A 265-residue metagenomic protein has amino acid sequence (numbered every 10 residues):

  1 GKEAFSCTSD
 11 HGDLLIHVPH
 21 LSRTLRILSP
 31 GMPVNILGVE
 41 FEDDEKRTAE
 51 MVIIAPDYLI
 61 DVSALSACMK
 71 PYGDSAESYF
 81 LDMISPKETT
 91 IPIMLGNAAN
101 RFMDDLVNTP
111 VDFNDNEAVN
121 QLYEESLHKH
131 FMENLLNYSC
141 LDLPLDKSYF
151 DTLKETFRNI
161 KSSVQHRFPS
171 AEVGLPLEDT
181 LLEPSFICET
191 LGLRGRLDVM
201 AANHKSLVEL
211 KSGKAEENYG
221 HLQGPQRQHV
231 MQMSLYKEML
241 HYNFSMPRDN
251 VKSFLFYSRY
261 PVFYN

Functional and structural regions predicted by a protein language model:
G1-E3: Structural detector for short beta-strands of small beta-barrel domains
C7-P30, V34, L175-N265: Mg2+/Mn2+-dependent nuclease catalytic core
T24-E50: Flexible glycine-rich surface loops and low-complexity tracts that mediate binding to linear polymers
R47-L95, R101: Extended, charge-rich, solvent-exposed interface segments
P71, A99-N100, V199, Y236: A residue-level signal for conserved active-site and pocket-lining positions in enzyme catalytic cores
I91, L95, Y149, Q228-Q232: Hydrophobic (often cysteine-bearing) scaffold residues that line and stabilize catalytic clefts of nucleotide/cofactor
G96-V107, K237, H241: Short, amphipathic alpha-helical segments that act as regulatory/interfacial helices in nucleotide-processing proteins
F102-L182: A non-catalytic, helix-rich entry segment at domain boundaries
